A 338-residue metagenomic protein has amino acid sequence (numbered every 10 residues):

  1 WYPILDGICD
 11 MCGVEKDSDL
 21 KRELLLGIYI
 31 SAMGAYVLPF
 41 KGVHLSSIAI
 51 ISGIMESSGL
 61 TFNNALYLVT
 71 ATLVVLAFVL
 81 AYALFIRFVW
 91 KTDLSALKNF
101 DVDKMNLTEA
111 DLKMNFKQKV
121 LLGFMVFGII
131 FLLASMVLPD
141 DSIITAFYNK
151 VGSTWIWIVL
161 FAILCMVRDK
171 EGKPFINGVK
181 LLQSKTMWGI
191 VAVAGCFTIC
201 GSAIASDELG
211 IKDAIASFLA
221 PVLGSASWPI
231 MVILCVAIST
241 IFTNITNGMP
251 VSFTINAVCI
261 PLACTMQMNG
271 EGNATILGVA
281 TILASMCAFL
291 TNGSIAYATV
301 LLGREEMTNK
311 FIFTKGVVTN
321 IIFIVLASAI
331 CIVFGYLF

Functional and structural regions predicted by a protein language model:
W1-D10, P39-S57, D213-S217, M249-A263 (+2 more regions): Re-entrant/interfacial helical elements at transmembrane boundaries that shape and gate the permeation pathway
W1-D6, L223-G270, A274: Hydrophobic alpha-helical transmembrane segments of multi-pass integral membrane proteins, predominantly secondary
W1-M55, T70-D101: Transmembrane-helix bundle segments that line or gate the permeation/cavity pathway in multi-pass membrane proteins
Y2, L24, L66-A71, F161 (+7 more regions): Alpha-helical transmembrane segments of multi-pass membrane proteins, especially transporters and channels
G7-R22, I50-N64, E171-G172, M268-E271 (+1 more regions): Juxtamembrane helix-boundary/capping and inter-helix hinge elements in multi-pass membrane proteins
G13-V37, T61-T72, L76, W228-I241 (+1 more regions): Alpha-helical transmembrane segments of multi-pass membrane proteins
L66-S217, T319-I324, S328, I332-F338: Hydrophobic transmembrane alpha-helices of multi-pass small-molecule transporters
L209-A226, M268: Membrane-interface interhelical connector segments
